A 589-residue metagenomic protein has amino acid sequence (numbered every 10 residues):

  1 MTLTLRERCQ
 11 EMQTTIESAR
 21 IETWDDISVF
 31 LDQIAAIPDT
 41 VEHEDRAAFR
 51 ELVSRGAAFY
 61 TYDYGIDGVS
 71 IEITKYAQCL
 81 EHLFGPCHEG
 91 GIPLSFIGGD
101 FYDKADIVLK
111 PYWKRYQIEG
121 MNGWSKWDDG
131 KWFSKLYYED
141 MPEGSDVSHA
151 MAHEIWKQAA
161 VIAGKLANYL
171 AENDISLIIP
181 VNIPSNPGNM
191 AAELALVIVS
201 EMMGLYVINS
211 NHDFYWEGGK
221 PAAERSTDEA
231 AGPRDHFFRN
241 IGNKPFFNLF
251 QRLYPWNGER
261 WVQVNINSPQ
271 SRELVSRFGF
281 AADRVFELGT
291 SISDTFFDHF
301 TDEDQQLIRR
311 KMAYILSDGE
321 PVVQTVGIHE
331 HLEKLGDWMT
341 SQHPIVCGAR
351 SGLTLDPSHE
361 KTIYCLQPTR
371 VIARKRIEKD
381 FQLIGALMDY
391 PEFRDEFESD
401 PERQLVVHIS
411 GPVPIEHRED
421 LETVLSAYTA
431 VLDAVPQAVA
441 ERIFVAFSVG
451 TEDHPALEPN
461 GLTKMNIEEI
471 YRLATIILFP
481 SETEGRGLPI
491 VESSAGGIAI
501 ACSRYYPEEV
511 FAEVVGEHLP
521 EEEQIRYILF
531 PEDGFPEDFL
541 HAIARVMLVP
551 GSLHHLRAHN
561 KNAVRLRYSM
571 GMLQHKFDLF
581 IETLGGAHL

Functional and structural regions predicted by a protein language model:
M1-E484, L488-L589: Catalytic cores of nucleotide-sugar-dependent glycosyltransferases that transfer UDP/GDP/TDP-activated
